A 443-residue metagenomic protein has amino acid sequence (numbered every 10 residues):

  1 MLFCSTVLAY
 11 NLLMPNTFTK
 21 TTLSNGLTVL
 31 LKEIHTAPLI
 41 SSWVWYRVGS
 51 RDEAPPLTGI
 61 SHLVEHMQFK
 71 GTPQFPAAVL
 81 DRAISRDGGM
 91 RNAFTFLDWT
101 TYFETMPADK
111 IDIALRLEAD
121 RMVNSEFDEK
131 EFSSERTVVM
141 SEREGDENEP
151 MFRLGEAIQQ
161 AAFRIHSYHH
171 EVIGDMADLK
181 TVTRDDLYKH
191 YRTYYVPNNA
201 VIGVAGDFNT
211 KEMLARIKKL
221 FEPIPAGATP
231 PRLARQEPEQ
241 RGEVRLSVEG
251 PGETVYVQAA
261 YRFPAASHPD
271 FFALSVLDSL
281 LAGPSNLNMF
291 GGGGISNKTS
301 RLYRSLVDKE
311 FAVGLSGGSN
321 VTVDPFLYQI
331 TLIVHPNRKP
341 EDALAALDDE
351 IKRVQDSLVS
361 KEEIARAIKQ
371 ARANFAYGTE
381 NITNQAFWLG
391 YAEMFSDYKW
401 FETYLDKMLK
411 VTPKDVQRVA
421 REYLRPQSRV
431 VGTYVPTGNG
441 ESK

Functional and structural regions predicted by a protein language model:
L12-S41: Mature N-terminal segment immediately following signal peptide/propeptide cleavage in secreted/periplasmic
F18, T22, V79-T229, Q236 (+1 more regions): Charge-rich, well-structured scaffold segments of protease-associated domains
I34-T36, W45-G49, T72-P73, P107-D109 (+8 more regions): Solvent-exposed coil/turn segments that connect beta secondary-structure elements in extracytoplasmic/periplasmic
T36, S41-T105, E171, M289-A312 (+1 more regions): M16/MPP (pitrilysin/insulinase) zinc-metallopeptidase core fold and M16-derived inactive scaffolds
G49-A54, T210-K211, P264-H268, N286-N288 (+2 more regions): Short beta-strands and strand-coil junctions in structured, solvent-facing domains, enriched
P55, D112-L115, S267-F271, I295 (+1 more regions): Solvent-exposed, non-transmembrane alpha-helical starts
Q160, T229-T299, S305: His/Glu-based metal-binding/catalytic segments typifying zinc-dependent metallopeptidases
